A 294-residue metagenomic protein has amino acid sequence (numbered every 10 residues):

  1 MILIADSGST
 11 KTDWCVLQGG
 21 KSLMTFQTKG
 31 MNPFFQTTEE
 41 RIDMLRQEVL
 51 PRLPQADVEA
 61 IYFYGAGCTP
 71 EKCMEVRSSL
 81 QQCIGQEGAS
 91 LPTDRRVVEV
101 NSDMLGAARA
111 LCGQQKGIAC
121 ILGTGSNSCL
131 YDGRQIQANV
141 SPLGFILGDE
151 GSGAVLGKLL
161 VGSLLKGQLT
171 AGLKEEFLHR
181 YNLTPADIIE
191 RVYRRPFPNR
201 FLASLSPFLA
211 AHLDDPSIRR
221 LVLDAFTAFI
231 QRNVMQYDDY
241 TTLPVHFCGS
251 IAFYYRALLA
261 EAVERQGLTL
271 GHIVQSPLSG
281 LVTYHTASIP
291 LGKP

Functional and structural regions predicted by a protein language model:
M1-I61, E71, E75, I84 (+2 more regions): ATP-binding/phosphotransfer module of carbohydrate and carboxylate kinases, centering on a glycine-rich
F63-G65: Short, surface-exposed acidic-centric catalytic microdomains
T69-L169: Phosphate-binding/catalytic loop of phosphoryl-transfer enzymes
